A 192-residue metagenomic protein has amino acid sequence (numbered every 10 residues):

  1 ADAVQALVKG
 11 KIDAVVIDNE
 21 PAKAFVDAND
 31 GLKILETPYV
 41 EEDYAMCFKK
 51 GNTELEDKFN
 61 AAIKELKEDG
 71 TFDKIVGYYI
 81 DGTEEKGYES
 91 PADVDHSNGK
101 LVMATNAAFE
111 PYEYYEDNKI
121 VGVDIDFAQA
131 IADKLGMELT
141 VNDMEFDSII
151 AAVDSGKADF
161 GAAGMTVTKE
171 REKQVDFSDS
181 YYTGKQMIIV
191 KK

Functional and structural regions predicted by a protein language model:
V4-V40, D147-A151, A163-Q174: A ligand-binding cleft/hinge motif common to bilobed small-molecule-binding domains
L7-V8, M46, F59, I131 (+1 more regions): Hydrophobic residues within well-ordered alpha-helices
D13-A14, K33, A45, V102 (+1 more regions): Short, Asp-centered acidic motifs that coordinate Mg2+ and/or phosphate in catalytic or ligand-binding sites
V15, C47, L101-T105, E113 (+1 more regions): Short, well-ordered beta-strand segments
D18, G51-E65, T71, V123 (+1 more regions): Short amphipathic alpha-helical coupling segments at ligand-binding clamshell hinges and other catalytic/signaling
N19, K23-N60, T83-S90, V94 (+2 more regions): Periplasmic-binding protein-like
I63-T83: Periplasmic-binding protein-like
N98-M165, K173: Extracytoplasmic small-molecule ligand-binding "clamshell" domains of the periplasmic binding protein/Venus flytrap
